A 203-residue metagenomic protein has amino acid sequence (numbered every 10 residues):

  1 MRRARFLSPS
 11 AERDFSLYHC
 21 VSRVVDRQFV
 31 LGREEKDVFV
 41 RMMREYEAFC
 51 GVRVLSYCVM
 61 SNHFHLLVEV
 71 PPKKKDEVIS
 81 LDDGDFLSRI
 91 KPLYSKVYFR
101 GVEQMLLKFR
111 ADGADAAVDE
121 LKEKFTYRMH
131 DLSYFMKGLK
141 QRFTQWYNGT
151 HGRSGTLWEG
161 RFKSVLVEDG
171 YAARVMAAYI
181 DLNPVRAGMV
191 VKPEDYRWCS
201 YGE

Functional and structural regions predicted by a protein language model:
M1-E203: Short catalytic/metal-binding and nucleic-acid-binding patches
